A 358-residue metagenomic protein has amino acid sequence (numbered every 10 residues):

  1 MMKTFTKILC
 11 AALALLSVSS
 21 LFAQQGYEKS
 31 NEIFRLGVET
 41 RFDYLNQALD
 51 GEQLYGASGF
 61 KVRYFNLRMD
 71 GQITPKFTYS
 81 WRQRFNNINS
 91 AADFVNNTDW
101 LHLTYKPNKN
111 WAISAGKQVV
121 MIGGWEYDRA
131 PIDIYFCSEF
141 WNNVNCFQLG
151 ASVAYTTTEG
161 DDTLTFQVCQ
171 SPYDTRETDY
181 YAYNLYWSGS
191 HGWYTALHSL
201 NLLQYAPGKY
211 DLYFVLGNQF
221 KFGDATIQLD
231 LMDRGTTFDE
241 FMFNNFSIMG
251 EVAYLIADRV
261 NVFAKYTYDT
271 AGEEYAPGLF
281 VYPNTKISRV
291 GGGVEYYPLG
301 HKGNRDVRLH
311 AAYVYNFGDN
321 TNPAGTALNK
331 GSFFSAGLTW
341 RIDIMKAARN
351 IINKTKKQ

Functional and structural regions predicted by a protein language model:
M1-E28, D343-Q358: Cleavable N-terminal export/targeting peptides
T6, K61, V144, F243-N244: Short hydrophobic/aromatic segments of transmembrane alpha-helices and their interfaces
G26-N46, G56-S171, S188-S190, A271: Outer membrane beta-barrel
N31, R41-G56, T74, A91 (+3 more regions): Outer-membrane beta-barrel pore domains
R63, N97, K109, F147 (+5 more regions): Exposed loop/turn and edge beta-strand positions of beta-sandwich/beta-sheet ligand-binding modules
I122-G124, D174-R176, D319-N320: Short catalytic/ligand-binding loop motif for oxyanion handling, primarily in non-cytosolic enzymes, centered on
L164-Y210: Loop-centered beta-sheet repeat module
